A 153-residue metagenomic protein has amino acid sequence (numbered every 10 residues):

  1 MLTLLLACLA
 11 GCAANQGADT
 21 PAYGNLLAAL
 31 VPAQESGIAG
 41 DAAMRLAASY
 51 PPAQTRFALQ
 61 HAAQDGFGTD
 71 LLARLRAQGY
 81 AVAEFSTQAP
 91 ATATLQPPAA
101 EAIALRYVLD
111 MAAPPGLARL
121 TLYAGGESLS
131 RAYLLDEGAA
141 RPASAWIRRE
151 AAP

Functional and structural regions predicted by a protein language model:
M1-L2: Bacterial N-terminal signal peptides that target proteins for export
L6-A29: Bacterial Sec signal peptide processing site at the extreme N-terminus
P21-L46: Post-signal peptide N-terminal segment of mature Sec-exported envelope proteins
S49-P153: Intrinsically disordered, glycine/charged-rich N-terminal periplasmic/extracytoplasmic linker segments that lie
